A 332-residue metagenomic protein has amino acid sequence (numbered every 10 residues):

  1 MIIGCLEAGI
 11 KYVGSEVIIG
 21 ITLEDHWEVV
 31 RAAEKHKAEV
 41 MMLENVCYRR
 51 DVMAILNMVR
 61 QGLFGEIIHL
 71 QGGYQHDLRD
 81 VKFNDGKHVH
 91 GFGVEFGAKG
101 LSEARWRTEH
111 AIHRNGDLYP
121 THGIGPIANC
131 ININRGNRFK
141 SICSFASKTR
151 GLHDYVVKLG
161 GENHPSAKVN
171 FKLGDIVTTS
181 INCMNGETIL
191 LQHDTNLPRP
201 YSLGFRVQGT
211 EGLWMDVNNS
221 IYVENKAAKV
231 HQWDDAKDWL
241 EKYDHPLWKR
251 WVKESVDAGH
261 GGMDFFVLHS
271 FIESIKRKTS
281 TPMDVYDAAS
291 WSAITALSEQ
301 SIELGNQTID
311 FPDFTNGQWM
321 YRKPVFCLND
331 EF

Functional and structural regions predicted by a protein language model:
M1, V29, I55, L297-S298: Aromatic/hydrophobic pocket-lining residues that form π-stacking "cages" and hydrophobic walls in ligand
M1-Y48, G62: Beta-strand-loop-alpha-helix segment that lines the small-molecule cofactor/substrate pocket of alpha/beta enzymes
E39, V46-N170: Predominantly a Rossmann-like dinucleotide-binding segment in NAD(P)-dependent oxidoreductases
A128, P198-F332: C-terminal helical cap and adjacent loop that interface with cofactors, partners, or active-site loops
K168-I181: Short N-terminal edge-element motif at the start of the domain
L173, L191-S202: Glycine-rich phosphate/pyrophosphate-binding beta-alpha loops
T179-N185, G209: Active-site beta-strand termini and strand-to-loop segments that position acidic
